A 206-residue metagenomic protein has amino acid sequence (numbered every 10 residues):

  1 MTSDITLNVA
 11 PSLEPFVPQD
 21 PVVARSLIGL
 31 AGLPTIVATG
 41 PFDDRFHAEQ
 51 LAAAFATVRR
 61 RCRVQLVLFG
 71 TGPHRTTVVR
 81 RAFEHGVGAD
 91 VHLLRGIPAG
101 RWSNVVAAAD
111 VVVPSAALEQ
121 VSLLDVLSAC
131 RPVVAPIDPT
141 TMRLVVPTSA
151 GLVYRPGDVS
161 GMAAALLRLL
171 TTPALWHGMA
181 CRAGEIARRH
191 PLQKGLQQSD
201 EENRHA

Functional and structural regions predicted by a protein language model:
F16-G29, L175: A short helix/loop element that forms part of the nucleotide-sugar donor recognition site in Leloir-type
L30-F46, A52-F55: Conserved donor-binding/catalytic core segment of Leloir-type glycosyltransferases
V79-I97: Nucleotide-activated donor-binding/catalytic signature segment of Leloir-type glycosyltransferases, i.e., the conserved
G96, P147-T148, L152-V159, L169-P173: Conserved acidic donor-binding segment of nucleotide-sugar-dependent glycosyltransferases
G96-I97, S103-A109, V126-L127: Short alpha-helical donor nucleotide-sugar binding micro-motif in glycosyltransferases
V106-L118, R131-P132: Acidic donor-binding loop of glycosyltransferase active sites
D125, D138-T148, L152-V153: Short acidic/histidine- and often glycine-rich active-site loop of Leloir-type glycosyltransferases that engages
G161, R168, L175-R189: A short, well-ordered alpha-helix in the C-terminal region of glycosyltransferases
